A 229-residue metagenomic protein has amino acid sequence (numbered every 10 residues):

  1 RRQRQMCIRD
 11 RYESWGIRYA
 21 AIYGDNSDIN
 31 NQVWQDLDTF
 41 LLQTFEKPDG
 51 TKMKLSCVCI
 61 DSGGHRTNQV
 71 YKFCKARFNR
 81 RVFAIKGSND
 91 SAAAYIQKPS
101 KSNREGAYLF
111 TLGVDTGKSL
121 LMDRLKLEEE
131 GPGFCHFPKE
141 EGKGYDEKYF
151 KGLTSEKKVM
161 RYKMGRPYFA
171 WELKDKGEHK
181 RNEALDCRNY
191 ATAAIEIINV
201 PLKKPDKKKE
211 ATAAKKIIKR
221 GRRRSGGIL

Functional and structural regions predicted by a protein language model:
R1-I8: Short, small-residue-biased leader/transition segments that mark boundaries at the very start of proteins
Y12-E13, N199: Glycine-centered secondary-structure boundary/capping sites
E13-G165, A211-L229: Mg2+-dependent endonuclease catalytic cores in nucleic-acid-processing enzymes, primarily RNase H-like
I29, V33, G177-R181, D206: Alpha-helix capping and helix-coil boundary motifs
G152-V200: Extracellular low-complexity, Gly/Ser/Thr-rich intrinsically disordered linkers and protease-sensitive activation/hinge
A193-K215: Long, highly charged low-complexity segments enriched in Glu/Asp and Lys/Arg with interspersed Ser/Thr
